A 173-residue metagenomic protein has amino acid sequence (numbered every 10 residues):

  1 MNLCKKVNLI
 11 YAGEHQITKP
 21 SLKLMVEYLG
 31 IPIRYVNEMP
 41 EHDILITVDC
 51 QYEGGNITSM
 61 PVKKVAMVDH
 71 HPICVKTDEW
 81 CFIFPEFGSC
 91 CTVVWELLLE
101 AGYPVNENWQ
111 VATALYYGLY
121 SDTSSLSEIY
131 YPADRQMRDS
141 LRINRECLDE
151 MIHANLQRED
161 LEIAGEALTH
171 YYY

Functional and structural regions predicted by a protein language model:
M1-K5, V75-Y173: A structured phosphate/pyrophosphate-recognition subdomain
M1-P40: Anionic-ligand anchoring segments at beta-strand to alpha-helix junctions in alpha/beta enzyme folds, i.e., glycine
G13, L29, V48-Q51, V68-H71 (+2 more regions): Fold-independent oxyanion-binding glycine-rich loops and adjacent beta-strand/coil segments at enzyme active sites
Q16-I17, V68, V75, L126: Active-site environment of divalent metal-dependent phosphoester hydrolases
M39-L45, S59: Phosphate/diphosphate-binding loops
I44-I46, K64-V68, W80-I83: Hydrophobic/aromatic beta-strand patches that form the interior of the parallel beta-sheet core in alpha/beta enzyme
I46-D49, G118: Short beta-strand segments
D49-Q51, G55-V75: A short, gly/pro- and small-residue-rich
